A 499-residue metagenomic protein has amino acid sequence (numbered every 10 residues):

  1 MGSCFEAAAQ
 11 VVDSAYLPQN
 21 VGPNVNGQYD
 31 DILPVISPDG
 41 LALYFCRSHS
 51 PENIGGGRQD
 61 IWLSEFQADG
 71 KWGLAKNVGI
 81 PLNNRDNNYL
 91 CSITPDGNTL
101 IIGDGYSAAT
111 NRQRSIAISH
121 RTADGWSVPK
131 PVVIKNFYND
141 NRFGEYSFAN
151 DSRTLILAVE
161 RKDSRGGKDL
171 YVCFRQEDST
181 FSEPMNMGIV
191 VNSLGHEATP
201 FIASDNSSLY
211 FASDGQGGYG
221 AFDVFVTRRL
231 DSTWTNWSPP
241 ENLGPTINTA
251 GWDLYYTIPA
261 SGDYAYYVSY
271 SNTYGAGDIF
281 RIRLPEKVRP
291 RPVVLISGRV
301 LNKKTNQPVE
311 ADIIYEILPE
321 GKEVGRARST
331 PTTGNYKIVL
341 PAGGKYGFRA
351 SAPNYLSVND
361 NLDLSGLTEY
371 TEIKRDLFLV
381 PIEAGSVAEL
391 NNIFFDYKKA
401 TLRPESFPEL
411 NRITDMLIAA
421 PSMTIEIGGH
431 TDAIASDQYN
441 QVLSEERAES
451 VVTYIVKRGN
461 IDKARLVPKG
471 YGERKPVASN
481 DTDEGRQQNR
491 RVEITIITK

Functional and structural regions predicted by a protein language model:
M1-V12: Bacterial Sec-dependent N-terminal signal peptides
Q10-R299, K303-T305, P319, R326-P331 (+3 more regions): Short, conserved micro-motifs composed of acidic
D30, I382-M423, T431-V442, A464: Short, solvent-exposed beta-strand/turn patches at coil↔beta or beta↔helix junctions that act as interaction loops
S213, G218, G428-K499: Periplasmic OmpA-like peptidoglycan-binding domain that tethers envelope proteins to the cell wall
Q307-I313: Short flexible loop/turn segments that cap and initiate beta-strands
G334, G344-N354: A short, solvent-exposed beta-strand micro-motif common in secreted/extracellular proteins
K337-P341: Short, flexible loop/turn segments at beta-strand junctions in immunoglobulin-like and fibronectin type III
V358-N392: Extracellular beta-sheet/turn segments enriched in Thr/Pro/Gly and aliphatic residues
